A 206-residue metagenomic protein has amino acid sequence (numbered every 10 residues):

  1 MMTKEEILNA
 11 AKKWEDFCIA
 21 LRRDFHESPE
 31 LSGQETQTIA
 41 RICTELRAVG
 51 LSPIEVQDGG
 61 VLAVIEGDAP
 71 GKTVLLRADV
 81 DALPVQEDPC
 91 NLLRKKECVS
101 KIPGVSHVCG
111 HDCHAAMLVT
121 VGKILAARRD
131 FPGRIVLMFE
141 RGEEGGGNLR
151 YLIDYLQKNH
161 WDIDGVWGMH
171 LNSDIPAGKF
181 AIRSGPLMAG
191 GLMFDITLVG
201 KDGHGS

Functional and structural regions predicted by a protein language model:
T3-H107, D112-F131: Acidic/His- and Gly-rich active-site-bordering loop/insert found across diverse amide/peptide-bond hydrolases
L83, K96-S106, D112-C113, R128-S206: Histidine/acidic-residue-rich, glycine-tolerant segments that coordinate divalent metal ions
